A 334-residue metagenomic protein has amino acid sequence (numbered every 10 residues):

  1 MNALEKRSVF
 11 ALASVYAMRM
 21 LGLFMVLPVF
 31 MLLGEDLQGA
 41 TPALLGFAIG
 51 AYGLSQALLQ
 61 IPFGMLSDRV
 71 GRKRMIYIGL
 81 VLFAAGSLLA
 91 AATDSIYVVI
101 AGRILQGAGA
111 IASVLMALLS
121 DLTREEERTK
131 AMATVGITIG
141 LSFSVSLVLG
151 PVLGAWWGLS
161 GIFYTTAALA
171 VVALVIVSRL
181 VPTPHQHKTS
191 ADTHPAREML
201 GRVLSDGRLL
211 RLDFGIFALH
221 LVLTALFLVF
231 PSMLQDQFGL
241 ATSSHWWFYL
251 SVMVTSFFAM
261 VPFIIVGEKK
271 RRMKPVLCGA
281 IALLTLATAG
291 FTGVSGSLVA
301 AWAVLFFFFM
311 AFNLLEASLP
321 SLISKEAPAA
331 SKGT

Functional and structural regions predicted by a protein language model:
M1-E5, P182-G215: Juxtamembrane intracellular "pre-TM" segments in multi-pass secondary transporters
P28-P42, L228-S244: Short amphipathic helix-loop junctions that connect adjacent transmembrane helices in Major Facilitator Superfamily/SLC
L58-D94: Conserved MFS/SLC helix-loop-helix module at the cytosolic interface between two early adjacent transmembrane helices
Q60-G71, F258-R272: Helix-to-loop junctions at the C-terminal end of transmembrane segments in multipass secondary transporters
R69-G79, E268-I281: Cytoplasmic membrane-interface "Motif A"-like loop-to-helix N-cap segments of 12-TM Major Facilitator Superfamily
G102-G140: Cytoplasmic helix-loop-helix junction between adjacent transmembrane helices in 12-TM secondary transporters
A168-H187: C-terminal membrane-cytosol helix-exit motif in multi-pass small-molecule transporters
K274-L319: C-terminal transmembrane helical hairpin of 12-TM major facilitator-type secondary transporters
